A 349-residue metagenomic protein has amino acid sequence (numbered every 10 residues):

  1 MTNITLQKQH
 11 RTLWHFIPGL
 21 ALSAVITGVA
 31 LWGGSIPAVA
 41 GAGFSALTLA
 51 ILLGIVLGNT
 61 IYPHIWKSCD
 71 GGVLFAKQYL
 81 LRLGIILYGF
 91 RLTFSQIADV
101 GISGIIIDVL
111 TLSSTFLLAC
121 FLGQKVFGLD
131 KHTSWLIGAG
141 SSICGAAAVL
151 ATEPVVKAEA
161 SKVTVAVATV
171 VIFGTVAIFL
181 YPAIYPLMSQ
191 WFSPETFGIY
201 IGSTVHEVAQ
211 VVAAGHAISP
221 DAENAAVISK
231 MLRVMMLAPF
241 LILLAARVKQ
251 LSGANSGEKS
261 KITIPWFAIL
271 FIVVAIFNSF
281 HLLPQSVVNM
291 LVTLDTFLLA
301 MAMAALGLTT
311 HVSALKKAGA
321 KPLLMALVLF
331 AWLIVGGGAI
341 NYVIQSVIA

Functional and structural regions predicted by a protein language model:
T2-F75, Y88-Q96, P239-D295, A302-A314 (+2 more regions): Structural signature of multi-pass alpha-helical membrane transport proteins
T2-I4, L122-G128, A177-Y200, S229-S256 (+1 more regions): Juxtamembrane and boundary regions of transmembrane helices in multi-pass small-molecule transporters and channels
I17-L20, C69-R82, I105-I106, D130-S141 (+4 more regions): Cytoplasmic-side transmembrane-helix entry/capping segments in multi-pass membrane proteins
L20-L22, F75-K77, L83, Y88 (+4 more regions): Entry/N-cap segments of selected transmembrane alpha helices and their immediately preceding amphipathic helices
A21-G28, A50-G54, K77-G89, T111 (+6 more regions): Small-residue-rich segments of transmembrane alpha-helices in multi-pass membrane proteins, especially helix faces
V39, I61-I65, L92-F94, V126-T133 (+5 more regions): Juxtamembrane helix-boundary/capping and inter-helix hinge elements in multi-pass membrane proteins
A40-V56, Q78, V100-S114, G138-S141 (+3 more regions): Structural signature of hydrophobic alpha-helical transmembrane segments
L129-A177, E195-S219, L294: Alpha-helical membrane segments and immediately flanking helix-loop junctions that form or couple to the substrate/ion
